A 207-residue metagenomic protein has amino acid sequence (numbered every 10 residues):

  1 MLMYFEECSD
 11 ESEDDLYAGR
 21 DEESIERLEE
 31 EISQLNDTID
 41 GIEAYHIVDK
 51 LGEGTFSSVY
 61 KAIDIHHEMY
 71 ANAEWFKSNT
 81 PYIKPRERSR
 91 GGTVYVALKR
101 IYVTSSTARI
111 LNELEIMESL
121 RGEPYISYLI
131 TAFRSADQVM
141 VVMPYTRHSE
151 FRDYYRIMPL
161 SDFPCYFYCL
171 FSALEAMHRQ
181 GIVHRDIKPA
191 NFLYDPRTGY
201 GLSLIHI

Functional and structural regions predicted by a protein language model:
M1-I42, V48-D49: Juxta-kinase regulatory segment immediately upstream of eukaryotic protein kinase catalytic domains
V48-T55, V59: Protein kinase glycine-rich loop
S58-Y102: Glycine-rich ATP phosphate-binding loop
Y128-D137: Short beta-strand micro-motifs within the conserved protein kinase catalytic domain, predominantly in the N-lobe
A136-S149: Conserved short submotifs of the Hanks-type protein kinase catalytic core that shape the nucleotide-binding pocket
Y166-F167: Activation segment signature within eukaryotic-like protein kinase domains
H178-D195: Catalytic-loop of the protein kinase fold
I205-I207: Conserved small/polar residues in nucleotide/adenosyl-binding loops
